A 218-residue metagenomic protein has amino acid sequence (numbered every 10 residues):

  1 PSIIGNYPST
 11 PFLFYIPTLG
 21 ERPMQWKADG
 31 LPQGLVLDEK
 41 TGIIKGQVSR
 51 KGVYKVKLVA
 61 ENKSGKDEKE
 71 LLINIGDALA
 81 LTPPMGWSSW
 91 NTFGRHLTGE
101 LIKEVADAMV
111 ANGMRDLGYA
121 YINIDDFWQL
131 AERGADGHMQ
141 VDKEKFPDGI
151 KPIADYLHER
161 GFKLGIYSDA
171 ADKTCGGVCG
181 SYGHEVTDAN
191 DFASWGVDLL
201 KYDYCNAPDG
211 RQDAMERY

Functional and structural regions predicted by a protein language model:
P1-P23: Solvent-exposed, low-complexity, repeat-rich "mucin-like" stalks and linkers
F12, Y54, D67-K69: Hydrophobic core residues within well-ordered beta-strands of beta-rich domains
I16, G52-S64: A short beta-strand micro-motif common to beta-rich folds, especially ectodomain repeats
R22-Q33: Change to "...patches in solvent-exposed regions of secreted, membrane-anchored, or virion-exposed structural
G34-K51: Strand-loop-strand motifs at the edges of beta-sheets in extracellular beta-sandwich domains
G65-D77: C-terminal edge beta-strand
N74-L101: An acidic-aromatic substrate-binding cleft motif
N91, V105-R211: Aromatic-lined carbohydrate-binding/catalytic grooves of carbohydrate-active enzymes
